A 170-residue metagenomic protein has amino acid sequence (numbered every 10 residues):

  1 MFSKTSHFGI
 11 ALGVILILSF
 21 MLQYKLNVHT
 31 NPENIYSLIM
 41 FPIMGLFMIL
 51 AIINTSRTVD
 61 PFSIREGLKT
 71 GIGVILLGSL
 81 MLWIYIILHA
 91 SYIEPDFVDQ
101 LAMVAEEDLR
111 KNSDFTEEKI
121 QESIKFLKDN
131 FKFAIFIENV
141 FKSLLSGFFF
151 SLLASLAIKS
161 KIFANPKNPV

Functional and structural regions predicted by a protein language model:
M1-K4, S160-V170: Short, charged juxtamembrane terminal tails flanking transmembrane helices
M1-N54: Transmembrane alpha-helical insertion/packing segments
I15-Q23, M44-M48, G78-L82, I86 (+3 more regions): Alpha-helical transmembrane segments of multipass membrane proteins
I53-G67, S91: Membrane-helix interface/capping segments
R65-M81: Alpha-helical transmembrane-segment detector that highlights a single hydrophobic TM helix and its immediate
I84-K111: Functional transmembrane-helix hotspots
D108-F131: Short membrane-interface loop/juxtamembrane segments of multi-pass integral membrane proteins
K125-L145: Individual transmembrane alpha-helix segments
